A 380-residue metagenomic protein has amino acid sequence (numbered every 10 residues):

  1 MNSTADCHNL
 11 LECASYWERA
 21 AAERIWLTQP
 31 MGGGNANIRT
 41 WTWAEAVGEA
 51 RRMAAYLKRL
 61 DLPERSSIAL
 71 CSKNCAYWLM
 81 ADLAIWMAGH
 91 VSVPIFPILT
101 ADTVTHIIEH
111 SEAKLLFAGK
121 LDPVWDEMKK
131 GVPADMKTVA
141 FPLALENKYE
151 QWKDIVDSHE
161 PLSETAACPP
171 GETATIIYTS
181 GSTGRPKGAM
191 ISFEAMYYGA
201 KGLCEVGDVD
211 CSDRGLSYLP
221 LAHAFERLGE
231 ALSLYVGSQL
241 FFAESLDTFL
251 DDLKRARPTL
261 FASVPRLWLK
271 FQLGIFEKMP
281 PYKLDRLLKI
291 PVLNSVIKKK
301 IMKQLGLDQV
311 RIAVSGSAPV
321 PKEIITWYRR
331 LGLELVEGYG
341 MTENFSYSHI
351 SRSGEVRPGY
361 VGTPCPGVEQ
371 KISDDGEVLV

Functional and structural regions predicted by a protein language model:
A22-I25, H159-Y178, R185, D208-R214: Conserved pre-ATP/AMP-binding loop-to-beta segment of ANL
W26-C75, L79-L83, T100-T105, Q151-D154 (+1 more regions): Conserved AMP-binding/adenylate-forming core of the ANL superfamily
N35, D122-P170, I275-Q304: ANL superfamily adenylate-forming
R39-A44, A174-A200: Conserved AMP-binding A3 loop
L60, M87-D154: Structural core segment of the AMP-binding/adenylate-forming
S67, K73-V93, P97-A101, E109-L115 (+5 more regions): A short helix-loop-beta submotif of the ANL/AMP-binding
Y197-R214, L221-K300, Q309, E334: Conserved AMP-binding/adenylation subdomain of ANL enzymes
F261, I297-V380: Conserved AMP-binding/adenylate-forming
